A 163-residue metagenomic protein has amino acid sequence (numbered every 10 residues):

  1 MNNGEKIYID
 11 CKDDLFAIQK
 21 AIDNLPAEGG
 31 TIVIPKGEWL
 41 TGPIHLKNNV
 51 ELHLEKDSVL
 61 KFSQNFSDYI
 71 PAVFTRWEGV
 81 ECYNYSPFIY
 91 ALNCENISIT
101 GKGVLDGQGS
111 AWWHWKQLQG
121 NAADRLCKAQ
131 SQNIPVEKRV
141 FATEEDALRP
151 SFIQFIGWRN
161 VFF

Functional and structural regions predicted by a protein language model:
M1-F163: Extracellular/periplasmic carbohydrate-active domains that bind, remodel, or depolymerize complex polysaccharides
